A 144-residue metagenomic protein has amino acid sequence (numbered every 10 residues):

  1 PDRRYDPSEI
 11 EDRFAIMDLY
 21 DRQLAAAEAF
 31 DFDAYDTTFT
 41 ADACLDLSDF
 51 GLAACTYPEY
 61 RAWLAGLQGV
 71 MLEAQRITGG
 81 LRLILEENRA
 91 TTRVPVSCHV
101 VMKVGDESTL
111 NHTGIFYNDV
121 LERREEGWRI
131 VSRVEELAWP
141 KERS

Functional and structural regions predicted by a protein language model:
P1-R4, Q68-S144: A beta-strand edge to alpha-helix "cap/lid" segment located at domain peripheries
P1-T38: Short, low-complexity N-terminal intrinsically disordered segments enriched in polar/charged residues
D2-Y5, M17, D42, D46-D49 (+2 more regions): Generic, low-specificity signal for short hydrophobic/alpha-helical stretches with a mild N-terminal bias, encompassing
D6-I10, G51-A54, S108: Charge-dense, low-complexity intrinsically disordered segments
F32-C98: A solvent-exposed, acidic/Ser-Thr-rich amphipathic alpha-helical stretch
